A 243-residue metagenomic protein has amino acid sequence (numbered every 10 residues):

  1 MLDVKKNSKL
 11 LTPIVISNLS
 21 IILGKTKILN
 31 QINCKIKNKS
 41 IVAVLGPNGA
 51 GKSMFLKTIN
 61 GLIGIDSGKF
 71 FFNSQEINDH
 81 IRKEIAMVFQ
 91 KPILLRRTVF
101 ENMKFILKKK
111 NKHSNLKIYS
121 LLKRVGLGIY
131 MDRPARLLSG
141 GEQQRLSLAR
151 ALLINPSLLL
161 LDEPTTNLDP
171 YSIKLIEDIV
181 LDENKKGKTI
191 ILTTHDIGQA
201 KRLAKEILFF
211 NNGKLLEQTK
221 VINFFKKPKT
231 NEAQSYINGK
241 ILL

Functional and structural regions predicted by a protein language model:
L45-P47: The feature captures the beta-strand-to-loop junction immediately N-terminal to the Walker
N60: Helix-to-loop junction immediately C-terminal to a conserved catalytic motif
N115-Y130: Conserved ABC ATPase "signature" region
P134-L138, E142: Conserved ABC ATPase signature
L159-D162: Catalytic Walker B motif of ABC-type/P-loop ATPase nucleotide-binding domains
T194-H195: H-loop/switch region of ABC-family ATPase nucleotide-binding domains
A200-R202: A short, surface-exposed alpha-helical micro-motif characterized by mixed small hydrophobic and charged/polar residues
